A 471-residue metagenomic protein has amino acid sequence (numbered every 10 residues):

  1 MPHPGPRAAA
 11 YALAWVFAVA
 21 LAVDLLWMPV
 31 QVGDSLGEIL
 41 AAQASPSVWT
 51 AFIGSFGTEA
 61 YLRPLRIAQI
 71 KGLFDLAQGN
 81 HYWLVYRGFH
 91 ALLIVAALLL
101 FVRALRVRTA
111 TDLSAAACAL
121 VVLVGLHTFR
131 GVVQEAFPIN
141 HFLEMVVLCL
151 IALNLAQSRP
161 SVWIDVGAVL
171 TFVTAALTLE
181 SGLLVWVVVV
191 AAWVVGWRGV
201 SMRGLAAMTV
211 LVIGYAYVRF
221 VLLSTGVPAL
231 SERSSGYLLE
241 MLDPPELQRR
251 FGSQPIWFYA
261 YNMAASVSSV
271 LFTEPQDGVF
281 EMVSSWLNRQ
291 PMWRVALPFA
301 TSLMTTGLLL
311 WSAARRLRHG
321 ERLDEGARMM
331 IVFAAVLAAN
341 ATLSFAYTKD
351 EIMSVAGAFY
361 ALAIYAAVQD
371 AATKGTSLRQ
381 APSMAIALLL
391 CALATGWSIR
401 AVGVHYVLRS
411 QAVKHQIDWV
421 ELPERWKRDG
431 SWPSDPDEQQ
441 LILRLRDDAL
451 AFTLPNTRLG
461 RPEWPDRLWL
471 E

Functional and structural regions predicted by a protein language model:
P2, L184-V218, G236-L239: Perimembrane helix-loop-helix junctions
G5-P64, I70, F74-A116, V122 (+5 more regions): Intrinsically disordered, polar/acidic, low-complexity terminal segments
L113-G131, F142-L148, A168, L337: Membrane-embedded helix bundles of polyisoprenyl
H127-G131, A176, V218-R219, L309-R318 (+2 more regions): Transmembrane-helix signature of polytopic, lipid-linked glycan biosynthesis machinery
F129-L150, T178, I352-G357: Multi-pass, polyprenyl lipid-linked donor-dependent membrane glycosyltransferases
H141, A339-N340, Y347-A371: Hydrophobic/aromatic-rich transmembrane helices and adjacent perimembrane loops
L143, L148-D165, W197, V368-A371: Membrane-interface transmembrane helices that cradle and orient dolichyl/undecaprenyl
W163-L179, W186-V190: Membrane-interface alpha helices of multi-pass inner-membrane proteins
